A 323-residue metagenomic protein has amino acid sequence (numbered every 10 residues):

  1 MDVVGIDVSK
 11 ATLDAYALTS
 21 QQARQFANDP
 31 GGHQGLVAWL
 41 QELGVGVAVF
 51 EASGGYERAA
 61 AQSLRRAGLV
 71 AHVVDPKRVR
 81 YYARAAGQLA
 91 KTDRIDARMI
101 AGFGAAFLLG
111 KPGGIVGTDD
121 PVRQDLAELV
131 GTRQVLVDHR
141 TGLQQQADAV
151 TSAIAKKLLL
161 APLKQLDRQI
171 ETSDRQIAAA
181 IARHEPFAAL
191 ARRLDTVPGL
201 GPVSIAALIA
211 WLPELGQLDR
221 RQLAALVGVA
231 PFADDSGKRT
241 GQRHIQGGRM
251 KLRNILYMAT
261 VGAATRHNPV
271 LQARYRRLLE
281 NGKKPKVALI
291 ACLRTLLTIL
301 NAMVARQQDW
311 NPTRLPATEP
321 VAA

Functional and structural regions predicted by a protein language model:
M1-I154, K164-D167, T265, V287: Phosphate- and other anionic-substrate recognition elements at nucleic-acid/protein interfaces
M99, L158-A161, Q165, A189 (+5 more regions): Amphipathic alpha-helical interaction segments
I100, L136, L256, G282 (+1 more regions): A residue-level signal for conserved active-site and pocket-lining positions in enzyme catalytic cores
F103, L126, L194, L208 (+3 more regions): Short alpha-helical scaffolding segments that buttress acidic/His motifs in well-ordered protein cores
F107-G113, L143, P213-Q217, G262-V270 (+1 more regions): Short helix-capping/linker segments at secondary-structure and domain boundaries
A147-V203, L212, A264: Helix-hairpin-helix/helix-loop-helix acidic hairpins
P202, A207-N281, P285, P312 (+1 more regions): Phosphate-backbone recognition surface of nucleic-acid-processing proteins
E280-A323: Basic, amphipathic alpha-helical segments enriched in Lys/Arg and hydrophobic/aromatic residues
